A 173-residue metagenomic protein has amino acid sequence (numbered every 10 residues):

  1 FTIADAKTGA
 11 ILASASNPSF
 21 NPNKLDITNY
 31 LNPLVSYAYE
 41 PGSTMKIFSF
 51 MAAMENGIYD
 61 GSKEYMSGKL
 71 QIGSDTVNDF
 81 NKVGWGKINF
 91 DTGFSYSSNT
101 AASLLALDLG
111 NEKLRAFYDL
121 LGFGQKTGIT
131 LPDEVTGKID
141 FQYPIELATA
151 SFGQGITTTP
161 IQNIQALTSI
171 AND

Functional and structural regions predicted by a protein language model:
F1-A38, F48-D173: Beta-lactam-recognizing serine transpeptidase/beta-lactamase-like catalytic domain environment
